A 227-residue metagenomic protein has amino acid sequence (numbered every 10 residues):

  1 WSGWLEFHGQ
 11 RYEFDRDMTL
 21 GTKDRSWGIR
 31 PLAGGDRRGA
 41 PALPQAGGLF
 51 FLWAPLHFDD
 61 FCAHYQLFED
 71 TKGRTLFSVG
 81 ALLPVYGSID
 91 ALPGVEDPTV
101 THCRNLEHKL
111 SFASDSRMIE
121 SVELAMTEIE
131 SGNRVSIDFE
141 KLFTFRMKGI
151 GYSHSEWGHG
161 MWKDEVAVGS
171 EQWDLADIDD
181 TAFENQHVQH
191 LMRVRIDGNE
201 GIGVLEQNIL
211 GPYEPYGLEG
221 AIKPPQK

Functional and structural regions predicted by a protein language model:
W1-K227: Structured soluble/peripheral alpha/beta segments that form catalytic or ligand/cofactor-binding pockets
